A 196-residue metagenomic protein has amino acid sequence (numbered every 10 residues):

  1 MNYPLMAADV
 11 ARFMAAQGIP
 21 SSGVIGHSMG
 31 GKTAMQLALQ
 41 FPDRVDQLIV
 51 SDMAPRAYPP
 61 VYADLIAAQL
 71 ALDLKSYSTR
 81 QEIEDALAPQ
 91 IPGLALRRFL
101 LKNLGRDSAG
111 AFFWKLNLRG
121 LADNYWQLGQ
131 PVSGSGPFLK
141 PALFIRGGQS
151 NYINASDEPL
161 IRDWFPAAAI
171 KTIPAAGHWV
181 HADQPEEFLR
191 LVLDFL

Functional and structural regions predicted by a protein language model:
M1-I25, R190-L193: Active-site loop/oxyanion-hole signature of alpha/beta-hydrolase fold enzymes
A11, M35-L39, L189: Short, hydrophobic alpha-helix immediately C-terminal to the catalytic nucleophile
G18-S21, P42-D43, L139-K140, A167: Active-site acidic short loop of glycosyltransferases
G26, G30, A34: Gly/Ala-rich beta-loop-alpha elbow adjacent to hydrolase catalytic centers
M35-Q40, R44-S78: Flexible "cap/lid" loop of the alpha/beta hydrolase fold
P60, K75-V132: Conserved alpha/beta-hydrolase catalytic His-Asp/Glu region
S108-W164, A169-T172: Conserved serine/cysteine hydrolase catalytic core
A176-L189: Catalytic histidine-centered segment of alpha/beta-hydrolase-like enzymes
